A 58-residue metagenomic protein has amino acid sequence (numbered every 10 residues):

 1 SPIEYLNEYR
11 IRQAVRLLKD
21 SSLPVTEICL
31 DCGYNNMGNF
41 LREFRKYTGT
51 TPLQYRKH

Functional and structural regions predicted by a protein language model:
S1-N35, K57-H58: Terminal helix-turn-helix DNA-binding modules in bacterial transcription factors
M37-G38, L53: Key DNA-contact positions within bacterial/archaeal DNA-binding proteins
N39-F40, F44: Short hydrophobic/aromatic patch on the recognition helix
